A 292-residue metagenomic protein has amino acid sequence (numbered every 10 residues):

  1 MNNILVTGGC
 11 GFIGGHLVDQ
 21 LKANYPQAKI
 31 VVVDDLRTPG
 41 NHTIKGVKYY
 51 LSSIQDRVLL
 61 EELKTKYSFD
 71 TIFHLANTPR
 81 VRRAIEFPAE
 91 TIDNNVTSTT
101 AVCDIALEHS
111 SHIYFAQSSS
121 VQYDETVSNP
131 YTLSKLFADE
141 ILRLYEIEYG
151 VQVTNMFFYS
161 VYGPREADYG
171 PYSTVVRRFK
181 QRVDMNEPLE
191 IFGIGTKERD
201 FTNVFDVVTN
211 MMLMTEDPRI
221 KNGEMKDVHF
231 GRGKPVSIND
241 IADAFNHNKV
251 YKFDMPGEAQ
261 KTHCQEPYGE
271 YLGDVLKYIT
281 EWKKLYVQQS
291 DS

Functional and structural regions predicted by a protein language model:
M1-V161, F205, M211, D217 (+2 more regions): N-terminal Rossmann-like NAD(P)+-binding domain of SDR-like oxidoreductases, especially those catalyzing
T7, D93-V96, Y169, S173 (+3 more regions): Short, solvent-exposed loop/helix junctions and linker helices that flank or host conserved functional motifs
I13, S98, V175, S237 (+1 more regions): Conserved alpha-helical elements of sugar-nucleotide-dependent glycosyltransferases
G40, P164-A167, Q260: Short beta-loop-alpha junction of Rossmann-like oxidoreductase domains
V102, L142, F179, P267-Y268: Structural element of the ATP-grasp superfamily
S128, Y159-S173, G193-F205, R219: Glycine-rich "substrate-gating" loop/helix at the edge of Rossmann-like oxidoreductase active sites
F137, I141-Y145, V175, F179 (+2 more regions): Hydrophobic alpha-helix immediately C-terminal to the catalytic Tyr-X-X-X-Lys motif of short-chain
D184-S292: C-terminal substrate-binding subdomain of Rossmann-fold SDR/epimerase-dehydratase oxidoreductases
